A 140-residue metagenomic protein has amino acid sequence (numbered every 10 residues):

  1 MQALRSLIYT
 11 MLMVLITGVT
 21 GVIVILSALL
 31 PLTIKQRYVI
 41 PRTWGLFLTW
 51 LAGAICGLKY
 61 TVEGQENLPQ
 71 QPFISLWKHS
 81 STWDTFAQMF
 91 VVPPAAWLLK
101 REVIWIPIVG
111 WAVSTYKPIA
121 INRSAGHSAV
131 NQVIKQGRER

Functional and structural regions predicted by a protein language model:
M1-T61, W111-A112: A transmembrane-helix-recognition feature enriched in membrane-embedded lipid enzymes and envelope glyco-/phospholipid
I55-R140: Soluble catalytic domains of membrane acyltransferases
